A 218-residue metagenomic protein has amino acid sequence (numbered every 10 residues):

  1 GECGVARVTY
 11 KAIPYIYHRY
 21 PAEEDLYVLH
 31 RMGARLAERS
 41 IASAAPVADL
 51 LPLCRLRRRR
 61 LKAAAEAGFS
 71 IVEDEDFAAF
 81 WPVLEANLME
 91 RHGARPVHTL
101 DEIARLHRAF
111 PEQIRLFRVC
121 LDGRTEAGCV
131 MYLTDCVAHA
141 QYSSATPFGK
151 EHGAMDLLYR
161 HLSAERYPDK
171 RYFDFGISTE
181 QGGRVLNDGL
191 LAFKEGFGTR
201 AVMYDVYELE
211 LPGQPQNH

Functional and structural regions predicted by a protein language model:
G1, Q113-G213: Aromatic (often tryptophan-rich) hydrophobic motifs at membrane interfaces
V5-I13: Divalent metal-dependent hydrolysis catalytic cores, especially in the metallo-beta-lactamase
A12-K150, R166: A conserved beta-strand-loop-helix scaffold within acyl/acetyltransferase catalytic domains
R19-P21, F80-L84, G183-V185, L211-N217: Short, solvent-exposed polar/charged micro-motifs at secondary-structure junctions
E24-D25, L88-M89, D188-L190, N217-H218: Short low-complexity, flexible loop/linker segments enriched in glycine and/or proline with clustered acidic
S43-A48, L209-H218: C-terminal "cap" of GNAT-fold acetyltransferases
